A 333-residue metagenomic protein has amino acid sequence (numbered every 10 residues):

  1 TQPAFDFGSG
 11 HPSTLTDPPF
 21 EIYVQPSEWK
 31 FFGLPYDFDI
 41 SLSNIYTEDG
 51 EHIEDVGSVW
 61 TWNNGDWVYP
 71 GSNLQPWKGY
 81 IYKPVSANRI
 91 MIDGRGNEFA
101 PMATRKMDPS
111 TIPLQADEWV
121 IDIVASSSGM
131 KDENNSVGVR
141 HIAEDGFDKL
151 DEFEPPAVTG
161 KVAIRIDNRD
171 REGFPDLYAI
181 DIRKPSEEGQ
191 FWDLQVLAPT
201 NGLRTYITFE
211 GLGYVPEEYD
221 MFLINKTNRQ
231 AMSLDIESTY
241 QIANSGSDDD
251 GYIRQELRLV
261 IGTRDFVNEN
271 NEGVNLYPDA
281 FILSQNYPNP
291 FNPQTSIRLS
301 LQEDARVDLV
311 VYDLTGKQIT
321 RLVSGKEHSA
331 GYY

Functional and structural regions predicted by a protein language model:
Q2-P288, N292-L299, R306, L314-T315: Compositionally biased Ser/Thr/Gly- and acidic/asparagine-rich, proline-interspersed low-complexity stretches
S300-D304, K326-H328: Short loop/turn motifs at secondary-structure junctions and domain boundaries
T315-K317, G331-Y332: A broadly structural signal marking compact, well-ordered functional cores that mediate small-ligand/cofactor/substrate
V323-Y333: Short, surface-exposed loop/turn motifs with a glycine/proline- and acidic-biased composition
